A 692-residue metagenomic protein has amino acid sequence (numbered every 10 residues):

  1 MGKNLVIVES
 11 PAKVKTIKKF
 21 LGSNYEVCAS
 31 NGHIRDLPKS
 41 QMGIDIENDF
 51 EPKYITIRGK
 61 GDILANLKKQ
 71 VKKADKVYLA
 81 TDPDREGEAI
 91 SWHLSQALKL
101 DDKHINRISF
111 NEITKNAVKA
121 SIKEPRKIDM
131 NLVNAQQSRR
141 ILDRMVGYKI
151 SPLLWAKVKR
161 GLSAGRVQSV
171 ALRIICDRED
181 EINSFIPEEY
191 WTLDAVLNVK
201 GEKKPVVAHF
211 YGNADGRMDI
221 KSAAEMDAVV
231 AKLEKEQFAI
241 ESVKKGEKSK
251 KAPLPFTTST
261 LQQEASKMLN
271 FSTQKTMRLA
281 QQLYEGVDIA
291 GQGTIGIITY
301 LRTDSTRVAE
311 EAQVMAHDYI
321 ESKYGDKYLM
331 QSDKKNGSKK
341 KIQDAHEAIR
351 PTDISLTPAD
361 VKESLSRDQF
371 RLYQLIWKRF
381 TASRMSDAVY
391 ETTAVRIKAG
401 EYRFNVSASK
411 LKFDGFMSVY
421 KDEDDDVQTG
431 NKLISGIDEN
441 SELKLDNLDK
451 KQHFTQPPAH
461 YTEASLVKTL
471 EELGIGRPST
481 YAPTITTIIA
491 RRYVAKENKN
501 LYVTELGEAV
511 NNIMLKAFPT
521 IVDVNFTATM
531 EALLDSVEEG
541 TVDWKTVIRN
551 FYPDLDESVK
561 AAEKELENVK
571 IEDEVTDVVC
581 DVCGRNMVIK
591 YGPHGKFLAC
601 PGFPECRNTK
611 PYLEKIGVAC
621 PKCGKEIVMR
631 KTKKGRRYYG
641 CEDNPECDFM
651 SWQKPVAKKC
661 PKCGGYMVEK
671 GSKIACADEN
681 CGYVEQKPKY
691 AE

Functional and structural regions predicted by a protein language model:
M1-R140, G212, I220-K221, D227 (+1 more regions): Intrinsically disordered, low-complexity regulatory segments
G2-L5, T16, S23-Y25, S151 (+5 more regions): Basic, low-complexity terminal or inter-domain segments flanking catalytic cores
T16-F20, N66, A89-A97, A117-S121 (+9 more regions): Alpha-helical scaffold elements adjacent to nucleotide-binding pockets in ATP/GTP-utilizing enzyme cores
D82-P83, K159-S163, K245-L254, E264-S272 (+1 more regions): Conserved short loop/turn motifs at secondary-structure junctions
I113-A195, G246: C-terminal or mid-to-C-terminal helical accessory/interaction module adjacent to the motor/catalytic core
R139-K149, V167, L197-V199, K248-T260 (+5 more regions): Core structural elements
D215-L254, S441: Metal- or metallocofactor-binding catalytic centers and their adjacent structured scaffolds across diverse enzyme
I240-V243, K251-A265, Q292-L301, P457-T469: Short acidic, hydrophobic short linear motifs in intrinsically disordered regions
